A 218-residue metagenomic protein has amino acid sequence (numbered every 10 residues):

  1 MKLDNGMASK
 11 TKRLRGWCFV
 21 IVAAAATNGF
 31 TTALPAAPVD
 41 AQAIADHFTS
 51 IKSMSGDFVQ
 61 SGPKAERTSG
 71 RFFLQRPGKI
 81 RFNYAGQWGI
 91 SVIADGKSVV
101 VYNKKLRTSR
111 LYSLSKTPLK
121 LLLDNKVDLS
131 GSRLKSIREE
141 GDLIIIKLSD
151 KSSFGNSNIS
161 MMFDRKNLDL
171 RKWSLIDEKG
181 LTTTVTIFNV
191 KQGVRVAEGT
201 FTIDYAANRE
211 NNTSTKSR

Functional and structural regions predicted by a protein language model:
L3-F19: Bacterial N-terminal signal peptides that target proteins for export
C18-G29: Bacterial N-terminal signal peptides
T31-P38: Boundary at the C-terminal end of the N-terminal hydrophobic targeting segment
D46-A65: A short, Trp-centered hydrophobic/proline-enriched beta-strand micro-motif
F58, I80-Y84, V99-Y102, I146 (+1 more regions): Short hydrophobic/aromatic-rich beta-strand segments that constitute the beta-sheet cores of beta-sandwich/beta-barrel
R67, R71-L121, T183-T184: An acidic-aromatic
L106-I145, S149-S152: Flexible, surface-exposed loop/linker segments and immediately adjacent secondary-structure boundaries
S130-S132, E139-T213: Gly/Pro-enriched, hydrophobic low-complexity segments that function as extracytoplasmic propeptides/linkers
